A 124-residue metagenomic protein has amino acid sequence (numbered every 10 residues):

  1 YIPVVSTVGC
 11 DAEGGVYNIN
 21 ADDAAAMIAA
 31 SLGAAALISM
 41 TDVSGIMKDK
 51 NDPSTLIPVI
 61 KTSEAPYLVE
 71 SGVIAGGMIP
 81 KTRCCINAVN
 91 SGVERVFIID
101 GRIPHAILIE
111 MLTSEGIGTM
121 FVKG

Functional and structural regions predicted by a protein language model:
Y1-G124: C-terminal catalytic "cap/lid" subdomain
